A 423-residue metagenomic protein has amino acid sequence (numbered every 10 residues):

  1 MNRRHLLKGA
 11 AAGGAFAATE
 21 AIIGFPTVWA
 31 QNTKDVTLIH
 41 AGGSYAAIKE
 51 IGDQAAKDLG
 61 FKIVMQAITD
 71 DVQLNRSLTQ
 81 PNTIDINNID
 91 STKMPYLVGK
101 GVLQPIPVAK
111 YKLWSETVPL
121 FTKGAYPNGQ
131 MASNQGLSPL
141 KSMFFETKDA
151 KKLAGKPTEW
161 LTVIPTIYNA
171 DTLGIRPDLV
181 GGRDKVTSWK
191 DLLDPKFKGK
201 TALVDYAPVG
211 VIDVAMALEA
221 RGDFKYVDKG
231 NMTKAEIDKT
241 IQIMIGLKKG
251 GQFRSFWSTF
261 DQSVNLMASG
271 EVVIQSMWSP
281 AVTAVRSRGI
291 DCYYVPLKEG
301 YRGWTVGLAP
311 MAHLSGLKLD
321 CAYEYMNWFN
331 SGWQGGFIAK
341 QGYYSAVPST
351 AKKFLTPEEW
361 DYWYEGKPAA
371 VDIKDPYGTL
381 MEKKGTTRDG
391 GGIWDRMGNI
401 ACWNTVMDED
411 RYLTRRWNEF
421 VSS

Functional and structural regions predicted by a protein language model:
H5-P26: N-terminal export signals
A30, A309-R388: Mature extracytoplasmic/periplasmic domains
Q31-K100: Early extracytoplasmic/lumenal segment of secretory-pathway proteins
Y45-A46, V98-Q262: Extracytoplasmic ligand-binding site segments that recognize negatively charged/polar headgroups
I68, N88-I89, L203, S276-W278: Short beta-strand and adjacent tight-turn residues that come in two discontinuous sequence segments and form the edges
Q80-N88, V102-Q104, F197-K200, S269-I274: Alpha-to-beta junction loops
Q252-S315, K352-E359: Extracytoplasmic/periplasmic substrate-binding proteins
G378-S423: Conserved C-terminal helix/tail region of periplasmic/extracytoplasmic solute-binding proteins
